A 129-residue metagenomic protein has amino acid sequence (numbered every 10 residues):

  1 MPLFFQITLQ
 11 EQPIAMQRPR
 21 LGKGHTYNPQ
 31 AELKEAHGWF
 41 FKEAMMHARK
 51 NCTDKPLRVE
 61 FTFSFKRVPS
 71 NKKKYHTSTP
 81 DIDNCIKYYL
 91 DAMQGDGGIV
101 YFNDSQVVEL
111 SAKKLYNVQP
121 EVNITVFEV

Functional and structural regions predicted by a protein language model:
M1-V129: Acidic, proline/glycine-enriched N-terminal capping motif
